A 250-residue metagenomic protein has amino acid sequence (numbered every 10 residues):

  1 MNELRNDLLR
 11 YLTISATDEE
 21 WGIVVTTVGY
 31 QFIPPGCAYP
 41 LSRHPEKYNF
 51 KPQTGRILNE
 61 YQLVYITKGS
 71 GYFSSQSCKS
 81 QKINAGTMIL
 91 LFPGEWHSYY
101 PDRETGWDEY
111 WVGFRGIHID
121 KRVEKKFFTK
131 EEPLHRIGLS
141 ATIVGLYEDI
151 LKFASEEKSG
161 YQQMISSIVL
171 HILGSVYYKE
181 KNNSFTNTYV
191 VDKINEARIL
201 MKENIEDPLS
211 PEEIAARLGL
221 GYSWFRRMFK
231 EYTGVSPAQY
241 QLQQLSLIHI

Functional and structural regions predicted by a protein language model:
M1-Q81, R103: Generic protein-terminus/edge-of-domain signal
T13, K121-N183, I199: Amphipathic alpha-helical segments enriched in hydrophobic/aromatic residues interleaved with Lys/Arg
I66-Y72, T142-E157, K193-N204, I248: Solvent-exposed, amphipathic alpha-helical segments
I83-W96: Conserved metal-binding segment of the jelly-roll/cupin
G86, H249-I250: Adenylate-forming
G94-H118: Ligand-binding loop in jelly-roll beta-barrel domains
E196, L200-Q244, I250: Basic/polar phosphate-binding segments, predominantly the helix-turn-helix DNA-binding elements of transcriptional
